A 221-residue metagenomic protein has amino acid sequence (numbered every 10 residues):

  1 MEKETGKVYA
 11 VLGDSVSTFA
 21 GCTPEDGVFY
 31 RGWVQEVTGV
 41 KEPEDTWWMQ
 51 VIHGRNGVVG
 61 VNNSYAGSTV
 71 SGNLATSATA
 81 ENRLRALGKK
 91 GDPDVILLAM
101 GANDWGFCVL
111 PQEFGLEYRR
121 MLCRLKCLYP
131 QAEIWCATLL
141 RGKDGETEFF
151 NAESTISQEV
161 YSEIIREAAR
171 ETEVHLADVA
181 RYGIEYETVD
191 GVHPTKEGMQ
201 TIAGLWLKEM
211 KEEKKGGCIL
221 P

Functional and structural regions predicted by a protein language model:
E2-K3: Short, flexible hinge/linker loops that cap or flank conserved catalytic cores
V8-A10, C22-L116: Conserved SGNH/GDSL esterase-like catalytic core that processes O-acyl groups on lipids and polysaccharides
L12-G13, A137: Short hydrophobic segments within beta-strands
V16-S17: Short active-site segment of divalent metal-dependent hydrolases/proteases that encodes the spacing between
T79-P221: Alpha-helical cap/lid subdomain in secreted, periplasmic, or secretory-pathway luminal O-acyl-processing enzymes
